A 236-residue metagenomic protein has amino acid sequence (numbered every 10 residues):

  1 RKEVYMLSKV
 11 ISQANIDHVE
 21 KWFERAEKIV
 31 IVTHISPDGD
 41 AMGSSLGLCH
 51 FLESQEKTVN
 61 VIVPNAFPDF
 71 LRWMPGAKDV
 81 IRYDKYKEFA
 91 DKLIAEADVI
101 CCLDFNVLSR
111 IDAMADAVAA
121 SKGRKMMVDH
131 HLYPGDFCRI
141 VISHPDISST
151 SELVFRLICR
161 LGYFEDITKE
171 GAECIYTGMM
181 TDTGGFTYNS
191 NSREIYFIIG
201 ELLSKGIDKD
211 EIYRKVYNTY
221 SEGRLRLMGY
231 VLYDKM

Functional and structural regions predicted by a protein language model:
R1-M6: Short, Lys/Arg-enriched N-terminal segments with co-localized hydrophobic residues within the first ~10-30 amino acids
S8-I35, G47-E53, G135-M236: A structured phosphate/pyrophosphate-recognition subdomain
A26-A90, I94-E96: Anionic-ligand anchoring segments at beta-strand to alpha-helix junctions in alpha/beta enzyme folds, i.e., glycine
D38, L48, L71, C101 (+3 more regions): Divalent metal-coordination and catalytic microenvironments
S44-L46, P75-A77, M114-V118, I140-S143 (+1 more regions): Short, glycine/charged-enriched secondary-structure capping and boundary segments
I62-P64, Y83, L103, V128-H130 (+2 more regions): Generic beta-sheet signal
I81-I140: Active-site cofactor/cluster-binding pocket
